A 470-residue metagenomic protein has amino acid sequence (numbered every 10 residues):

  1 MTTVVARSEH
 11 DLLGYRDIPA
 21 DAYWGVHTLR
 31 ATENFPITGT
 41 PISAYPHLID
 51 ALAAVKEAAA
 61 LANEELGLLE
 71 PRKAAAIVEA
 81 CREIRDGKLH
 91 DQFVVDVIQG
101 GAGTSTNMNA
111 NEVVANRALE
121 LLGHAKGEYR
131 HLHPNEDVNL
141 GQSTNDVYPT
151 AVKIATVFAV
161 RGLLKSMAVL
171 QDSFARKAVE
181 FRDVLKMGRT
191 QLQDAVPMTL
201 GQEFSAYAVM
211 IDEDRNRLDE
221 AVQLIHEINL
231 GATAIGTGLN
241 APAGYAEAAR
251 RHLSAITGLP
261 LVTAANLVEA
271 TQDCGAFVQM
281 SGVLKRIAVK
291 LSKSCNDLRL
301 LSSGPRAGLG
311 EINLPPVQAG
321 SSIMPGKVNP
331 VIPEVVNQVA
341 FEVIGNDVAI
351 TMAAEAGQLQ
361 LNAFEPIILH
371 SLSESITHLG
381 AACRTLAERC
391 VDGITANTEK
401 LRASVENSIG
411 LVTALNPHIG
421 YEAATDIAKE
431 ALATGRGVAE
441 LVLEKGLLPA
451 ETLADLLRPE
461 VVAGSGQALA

Functional and structural regions predicted by a protein language model:
M1-A470: Conserved, well-structured ligand/cofactor-binding cores
